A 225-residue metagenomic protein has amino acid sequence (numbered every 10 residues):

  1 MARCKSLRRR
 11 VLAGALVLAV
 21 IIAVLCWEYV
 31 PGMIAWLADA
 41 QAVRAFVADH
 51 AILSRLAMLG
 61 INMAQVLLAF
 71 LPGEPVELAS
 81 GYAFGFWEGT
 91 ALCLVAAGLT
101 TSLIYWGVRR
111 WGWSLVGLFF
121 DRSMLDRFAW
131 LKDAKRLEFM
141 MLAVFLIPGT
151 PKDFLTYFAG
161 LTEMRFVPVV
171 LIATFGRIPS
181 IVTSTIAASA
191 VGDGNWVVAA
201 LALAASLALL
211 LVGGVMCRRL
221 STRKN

Functional and structural regions predicted by a protein language model:
A2-V17, A23-G60, G98-F154, L161-M164 (+2 more regions): Membrane-interfacial helix-loop-helix
R55, E77-L78, G89-C93, M141 (+2 more regions): Alpha-helical transmembrane segments and their helix-entry boundary regions
M58, N62-A83, W87-E88, P148-T156 (+2 more regions): Transmembrane helix boundary and interhelical junction motifs in multipass membrane proteins
G60, A64, A91, V95-L99 (+3 more regions): Hydrophobic residues within alpha-helical transmembrane segments of multi-pass solute transporters/permease subunits
E74, Y82, F86, T90 (+3 more regions): Hydrophobic positions within alpha-helical transmembrane segments of bacterial inner-membrane proteins
E77-L78, Y105, Y157, A173 (+1 more regions): Transmembrane alpha-helix boundary and packing residues in multipass membrane permease domains and related
F158-A173: Glycine/small-residue-rich hydrophobic helix-like segments
L171-L203: Alpha-helical transmembrane segments and their immediate juxtamembrane interface regions
